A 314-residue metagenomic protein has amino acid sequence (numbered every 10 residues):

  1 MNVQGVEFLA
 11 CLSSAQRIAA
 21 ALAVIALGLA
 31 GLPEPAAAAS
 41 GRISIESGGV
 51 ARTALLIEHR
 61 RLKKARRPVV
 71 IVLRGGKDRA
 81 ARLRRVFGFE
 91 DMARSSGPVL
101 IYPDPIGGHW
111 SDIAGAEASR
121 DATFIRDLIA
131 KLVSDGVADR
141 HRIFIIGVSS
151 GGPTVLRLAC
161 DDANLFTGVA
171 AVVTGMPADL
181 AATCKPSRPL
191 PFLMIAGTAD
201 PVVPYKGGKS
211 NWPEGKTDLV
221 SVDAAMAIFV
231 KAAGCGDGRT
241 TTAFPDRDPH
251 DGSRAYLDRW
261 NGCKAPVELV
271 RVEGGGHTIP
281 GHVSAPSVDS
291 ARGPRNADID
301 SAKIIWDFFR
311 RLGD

Functional and structural regions predicted by a protein language model:
V3-L22: Bacterial N-terminal signal peptides that target proteins for export
V24-G31: Hydrophobic core
L32-V69, S95, V99, G115-R120 (+7 more regions): A domain-start/cap signature at the N-terminus of enzymes
G41-F144, P153-R157, D161, K206 (+1 more regions): Serine-hydrolase catalytic machinery in alpha/beta-hydrolase-like enzymes
G175-F192, G208-K209: Flexible "cap/lid" loop of the alpha/beta hydrolase fold
M194-A196: Short beta-strand/loop motif that positions the catalytic acidic residue of the alpha/beta-hydrolase fold
T198-V267, G275, G281-I299: Active-site-adjacent alpha-helix of alpha/beta-hydrolase-fold enzymes
